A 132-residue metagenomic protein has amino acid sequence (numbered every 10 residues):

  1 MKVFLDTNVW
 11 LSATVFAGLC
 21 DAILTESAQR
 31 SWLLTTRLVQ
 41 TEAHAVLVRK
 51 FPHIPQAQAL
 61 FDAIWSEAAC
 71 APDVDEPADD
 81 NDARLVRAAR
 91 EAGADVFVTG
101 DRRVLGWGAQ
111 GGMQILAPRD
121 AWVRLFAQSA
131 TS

Functional and structural regions predicted by a protein language model:
M1-T35: Short, well-structured N-terminal submotif of metal-dependent ribonuclease cores
V15, A45-V48, G108-A109, F126: Short, well-ordered secondary-structure micro-motifs
C20-I23, P52, Q114-L116: Glycine-rich, phosphate-binding/catalytic loops in enzymes
E26-E76: PIN-domain endoribonuclease scaffold, especially VapC-family toxins
Q40, D79, A83, R102-S132: Acidic, PIN/NYN-like endoribonuclease modules and their adjacent C-terminal/linker elements
I64-R102, G106: Active-site neighborhoods of divalent-metal-dependent phosphate/nucleic-acid chemistry enzymes
